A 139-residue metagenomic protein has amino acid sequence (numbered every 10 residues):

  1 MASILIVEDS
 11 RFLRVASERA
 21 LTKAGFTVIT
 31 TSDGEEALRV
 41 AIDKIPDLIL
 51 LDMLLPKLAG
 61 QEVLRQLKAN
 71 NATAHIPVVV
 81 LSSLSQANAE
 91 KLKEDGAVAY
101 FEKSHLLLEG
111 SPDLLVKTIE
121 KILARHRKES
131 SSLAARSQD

Functional and structural regions predicted by a protein language model:
E8: Conserved acidic carboxylate
V15-R19, K23: Charged docking surfaces used in two-component/phosphorelay signaling
G25-S32, V40: Short hydrophobic/Thr-rich beta-strand motif most characteristic of the beta2 strand and flanking loop of CheY-like
D33, A59-R65: Acidic catalytic/metal-coordinating carboxylates
K44-L50, L55: Active-site beta3 strand of CheY-like receiver
P56, R65, A74: The feature encodes the CheY-like receiver
E62, L84-E120: Alpha4 helix (beta4-alpha4-beta5 surface) of REC/receiver domains from two-component response regulators
